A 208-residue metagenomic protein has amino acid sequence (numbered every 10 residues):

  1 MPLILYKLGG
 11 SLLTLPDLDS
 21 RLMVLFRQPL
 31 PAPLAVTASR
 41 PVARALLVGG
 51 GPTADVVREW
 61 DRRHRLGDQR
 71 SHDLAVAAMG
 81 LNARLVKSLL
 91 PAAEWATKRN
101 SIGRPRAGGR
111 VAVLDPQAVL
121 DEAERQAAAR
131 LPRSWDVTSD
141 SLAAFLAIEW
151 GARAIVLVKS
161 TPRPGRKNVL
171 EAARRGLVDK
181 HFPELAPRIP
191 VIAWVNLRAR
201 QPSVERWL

Functional and structural regions predicted by a protein language model:
M1-S203: Nucleotide/pyrophosphate-binding catalytic subdomain
R206-L208: Electrostatically charged, flexible surface regions
